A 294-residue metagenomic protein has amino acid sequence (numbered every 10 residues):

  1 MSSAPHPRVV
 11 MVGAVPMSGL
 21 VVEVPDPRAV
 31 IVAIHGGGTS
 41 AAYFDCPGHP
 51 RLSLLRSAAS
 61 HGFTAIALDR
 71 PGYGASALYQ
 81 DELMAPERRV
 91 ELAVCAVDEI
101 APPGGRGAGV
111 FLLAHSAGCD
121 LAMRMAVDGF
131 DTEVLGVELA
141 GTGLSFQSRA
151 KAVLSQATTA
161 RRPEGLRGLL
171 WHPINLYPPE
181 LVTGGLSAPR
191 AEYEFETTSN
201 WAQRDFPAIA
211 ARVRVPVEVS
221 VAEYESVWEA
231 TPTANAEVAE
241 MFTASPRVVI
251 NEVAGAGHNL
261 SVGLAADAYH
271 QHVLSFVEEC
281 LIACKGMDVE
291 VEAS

Functional and structural regions predicted by a protein language model:
M1-P25: N-terminal cap/lid segment of alpha/beta-hydrolase-fold proteins
D26-S60: Short, surface-exposed "cap/lid" segments of acyl-processing enzymes
A42, D69-M84, H258-N259: Glycine-rich "HGGG/HGxG" loop immediately N-terminal to the catalytic nucleophile of the alpha/beta-hydrolase
R51-A77: Conserved alpha/beta-hydrolase
V90-A108: Conserved acidic catalytic loop of the alpha/beta-hydrolase fold
V213, V219-V221: Short beta-strand/loop motif that positions the catalytic acidic residue of the alpha/beta-hydrolase fold
E223-A256: Conserved loop-alpha-helix segment in the C-terminal half of the alpha/beta-hydrolase fold that carries the catalytic
A256-A266: Catalytic histidine-centered segment of alpha/beta-hydrolase-like enzymes
